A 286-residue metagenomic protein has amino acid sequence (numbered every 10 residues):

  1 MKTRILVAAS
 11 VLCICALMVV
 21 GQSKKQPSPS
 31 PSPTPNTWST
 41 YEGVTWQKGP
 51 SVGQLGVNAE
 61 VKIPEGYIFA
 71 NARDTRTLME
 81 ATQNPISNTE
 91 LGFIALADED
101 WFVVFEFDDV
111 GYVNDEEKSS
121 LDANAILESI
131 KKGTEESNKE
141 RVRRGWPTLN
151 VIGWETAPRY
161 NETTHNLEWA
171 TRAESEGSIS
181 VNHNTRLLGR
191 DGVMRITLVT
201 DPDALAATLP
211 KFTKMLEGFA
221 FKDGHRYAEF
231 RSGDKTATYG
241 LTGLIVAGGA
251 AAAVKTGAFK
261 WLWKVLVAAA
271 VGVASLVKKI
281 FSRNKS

Functional and structural regions predicted by a protein language model:
M1-A9: Bacterial N-terminal signal peptides that target proteins for export
A8-A16: Bacterial N-terminal signal peptides
V19-S23: Boundary at the C-terminal end of the N-terminal hydrophobic targeting segment
P29-A59, R73-N182, L188, P202 (+3 more regions): Conserved polar/disulfide-associated segments of primarily extracytoplasmic proteins
I63, I126, I130, T208-M215: Stable alpha-helical elements in mature extracytoplasmic
P64-N71, G218-A220: Short conserved aromatic/hydrophobic patches within beta-strands of well-structured domains
T171-T236: Extracytoplasmic/lumenal ectodomains and periplasmic regions of secretory and membrane proteins
K235-S286: C-terminal single-pass membrane-anchor helix
